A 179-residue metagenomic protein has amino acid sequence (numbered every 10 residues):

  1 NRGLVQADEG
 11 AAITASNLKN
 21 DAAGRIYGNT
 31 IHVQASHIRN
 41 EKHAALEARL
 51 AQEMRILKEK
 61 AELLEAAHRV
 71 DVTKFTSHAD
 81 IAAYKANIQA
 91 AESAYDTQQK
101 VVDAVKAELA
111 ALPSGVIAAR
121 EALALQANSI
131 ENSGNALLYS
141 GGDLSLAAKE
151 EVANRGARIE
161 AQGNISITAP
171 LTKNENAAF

Functional and structural regions predicted by a protein language model:
N1-F179: A composition-driven surface/loop motif
